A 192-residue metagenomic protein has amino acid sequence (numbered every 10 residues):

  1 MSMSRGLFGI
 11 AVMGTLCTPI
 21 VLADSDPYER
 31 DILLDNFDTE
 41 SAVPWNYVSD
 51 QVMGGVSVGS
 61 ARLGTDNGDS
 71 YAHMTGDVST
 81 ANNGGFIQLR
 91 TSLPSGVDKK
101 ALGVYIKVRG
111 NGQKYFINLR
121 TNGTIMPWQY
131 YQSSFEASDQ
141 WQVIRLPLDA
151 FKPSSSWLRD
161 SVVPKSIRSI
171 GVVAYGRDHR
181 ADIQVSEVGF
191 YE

Functional and structural regions predicted by a protein language model:
M1-F8: Bacterial N-terminal signal peptides that target proteins for export
V21-E192: Beta-rich carbohydrate-recognition modules and glycan-binding surfaces
